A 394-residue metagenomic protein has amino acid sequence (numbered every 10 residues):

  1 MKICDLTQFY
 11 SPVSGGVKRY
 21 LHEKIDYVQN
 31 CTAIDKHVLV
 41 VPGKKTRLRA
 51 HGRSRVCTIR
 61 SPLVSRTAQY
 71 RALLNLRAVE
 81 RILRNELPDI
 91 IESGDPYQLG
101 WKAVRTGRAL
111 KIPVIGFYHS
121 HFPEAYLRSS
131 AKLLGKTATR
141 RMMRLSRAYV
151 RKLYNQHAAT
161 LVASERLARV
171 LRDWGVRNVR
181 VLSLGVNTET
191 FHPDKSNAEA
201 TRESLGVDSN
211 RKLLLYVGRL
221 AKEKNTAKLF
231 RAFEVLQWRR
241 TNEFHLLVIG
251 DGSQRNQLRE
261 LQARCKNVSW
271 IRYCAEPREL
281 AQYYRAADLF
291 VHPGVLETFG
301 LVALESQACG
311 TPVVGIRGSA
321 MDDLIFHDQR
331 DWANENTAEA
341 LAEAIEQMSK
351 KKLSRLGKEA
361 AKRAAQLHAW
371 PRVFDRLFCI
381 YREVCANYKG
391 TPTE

Functional and structural regions predicted by a protein language model:
M1-G52, C57-T58, P371, P392-E394: N-terminal subdomain of nucleotide-sugar transferases
Y154, Q282-A287: Short alpha-helical donor nucleotide-sugar binding micro-motif in glycosyltransferases
R166, G185: Carbohydrate-associated surface elements
N256-R278: Nucleotide-activated donor-binding/catalytic signature segment of Leloir-type glycosyltransferases, i.e., the conserved
V295: Aromatic "clamp/platform" in nucleotide-sugar-dependent glycosyltransferases that forms part of the donor/acceptor
P312-G315: Short hydrophobic beta-strand element within catalytic cores of glycosyltransferases and related nucleotide-activated
H327-E339, E346-K352: Conserved acidic donor-binding segment of nucleotide-sugar-dependent glycosyltransferases
R355-R382: A charged, aromatic-enriched C-terminal amphipathic alpha-helix characteristic of glycosyltransferases across folds
